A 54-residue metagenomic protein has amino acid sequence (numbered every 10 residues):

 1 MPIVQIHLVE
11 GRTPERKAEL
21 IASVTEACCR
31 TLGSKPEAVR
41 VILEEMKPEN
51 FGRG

Functional and structural regions predicted by a protein language model:
M1-G54: A domain-level signal for the structural core that forms small-molecule/cofactor-binding pockets and catalytic centers
